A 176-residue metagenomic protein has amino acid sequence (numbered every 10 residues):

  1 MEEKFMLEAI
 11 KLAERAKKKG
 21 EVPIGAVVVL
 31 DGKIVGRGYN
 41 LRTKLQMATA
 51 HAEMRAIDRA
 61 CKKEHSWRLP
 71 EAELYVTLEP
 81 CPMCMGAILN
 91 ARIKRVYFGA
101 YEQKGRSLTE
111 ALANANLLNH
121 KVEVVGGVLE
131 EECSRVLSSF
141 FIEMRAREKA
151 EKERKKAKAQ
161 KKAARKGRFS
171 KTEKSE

Functional and structural regions predicted by a protein language model:
M1-K19, A87-E176: Zinc-dependent deaminase
G20-I24, P70: Short, basic and Ser/Thr-rich N-terminal targeting/leader segments
I24-G32: Short beta-strand scaffold segments in enzyme catalytic cores
A26, H65-S66, N114-N116: Short secondary-structure boundary/capping segments
L41-K44: A short acidic/small-residue loop/turn micro-motif
T49-A50, M54, D58-A91: Helix-adjacent hinge/juxtasegments
